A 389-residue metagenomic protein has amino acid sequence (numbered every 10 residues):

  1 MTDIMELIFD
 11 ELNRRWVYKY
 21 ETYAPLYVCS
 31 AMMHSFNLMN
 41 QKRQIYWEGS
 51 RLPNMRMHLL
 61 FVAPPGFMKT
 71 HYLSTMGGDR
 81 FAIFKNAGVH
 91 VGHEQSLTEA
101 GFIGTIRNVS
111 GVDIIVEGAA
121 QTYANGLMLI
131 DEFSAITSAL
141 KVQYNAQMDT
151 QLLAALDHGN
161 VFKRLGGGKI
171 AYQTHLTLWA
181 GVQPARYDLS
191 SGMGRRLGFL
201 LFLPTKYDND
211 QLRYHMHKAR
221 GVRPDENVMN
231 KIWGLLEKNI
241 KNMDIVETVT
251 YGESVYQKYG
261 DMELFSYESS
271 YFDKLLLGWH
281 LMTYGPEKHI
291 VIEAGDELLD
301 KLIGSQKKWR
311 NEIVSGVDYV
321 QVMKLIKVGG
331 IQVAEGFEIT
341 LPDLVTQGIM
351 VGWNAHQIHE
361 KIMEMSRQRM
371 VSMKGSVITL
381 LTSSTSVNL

Functional and structural regions predicted by a protein language model:
M1, Q95, N125-G126, G329-A334: Exposed regions on extracellular, virion, or secretory-pathway luminal proteins
M1-N13: Conserved ASCE P-loop NTPase core motifs with emphasis on AAA+ ATPases
T2-M5, S270-Y271, G336-I339: Short acidic alpha-helix initiation/capping motifs at coil-to-helix transition points, especially at protein N-termini
L12, W16-P25, A31-Q211, P342-L344 (+2 more regions): Conserved ASCE/P-loop NTPase catalytic core
V17-L26, E263-Y271: Short, conserved micro-motifs enriched in small and acidic residues
E48-Y72, V291-I313, T385: Short, mixed-charge aromatic SLiMs
K163-K324, V328-G329: Phosphate-sensing "switch" segment of ASCE/P-loop ATPases
S315-L389: Terminal-proximal interaction/regulatory segments of ATP-powered molecular machines
